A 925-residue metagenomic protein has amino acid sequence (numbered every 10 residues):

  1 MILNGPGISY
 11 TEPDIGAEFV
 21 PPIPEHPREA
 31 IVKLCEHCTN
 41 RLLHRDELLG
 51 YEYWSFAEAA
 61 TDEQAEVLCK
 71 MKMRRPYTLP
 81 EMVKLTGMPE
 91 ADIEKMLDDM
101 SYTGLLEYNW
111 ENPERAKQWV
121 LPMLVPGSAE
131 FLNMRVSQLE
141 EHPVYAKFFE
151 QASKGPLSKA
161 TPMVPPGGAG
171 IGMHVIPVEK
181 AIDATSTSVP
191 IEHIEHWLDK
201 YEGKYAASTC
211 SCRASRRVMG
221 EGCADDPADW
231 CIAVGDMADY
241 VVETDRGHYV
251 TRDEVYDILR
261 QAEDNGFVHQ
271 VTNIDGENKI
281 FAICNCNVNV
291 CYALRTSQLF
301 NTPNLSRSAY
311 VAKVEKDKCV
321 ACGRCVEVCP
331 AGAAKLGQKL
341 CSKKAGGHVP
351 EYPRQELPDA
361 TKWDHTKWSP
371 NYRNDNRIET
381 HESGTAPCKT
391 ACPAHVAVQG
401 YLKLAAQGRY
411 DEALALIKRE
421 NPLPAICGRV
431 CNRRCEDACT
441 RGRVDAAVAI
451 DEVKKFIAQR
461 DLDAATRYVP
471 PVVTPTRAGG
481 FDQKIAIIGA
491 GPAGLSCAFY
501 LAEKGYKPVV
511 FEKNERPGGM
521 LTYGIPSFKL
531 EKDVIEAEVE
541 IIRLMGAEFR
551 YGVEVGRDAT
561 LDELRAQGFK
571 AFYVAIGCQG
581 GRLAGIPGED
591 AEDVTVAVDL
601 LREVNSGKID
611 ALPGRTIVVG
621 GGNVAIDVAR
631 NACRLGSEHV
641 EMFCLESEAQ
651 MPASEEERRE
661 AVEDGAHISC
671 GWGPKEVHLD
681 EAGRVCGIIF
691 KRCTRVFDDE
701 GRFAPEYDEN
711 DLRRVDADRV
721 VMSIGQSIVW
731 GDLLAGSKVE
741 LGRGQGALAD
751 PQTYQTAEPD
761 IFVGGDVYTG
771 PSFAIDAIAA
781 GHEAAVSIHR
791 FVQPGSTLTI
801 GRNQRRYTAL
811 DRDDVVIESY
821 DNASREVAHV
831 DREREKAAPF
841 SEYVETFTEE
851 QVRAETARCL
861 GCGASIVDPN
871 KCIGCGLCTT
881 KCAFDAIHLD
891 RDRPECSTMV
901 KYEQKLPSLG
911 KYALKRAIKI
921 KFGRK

Functional and structural regions predicted by a protein language model:
K33-C35, F56-A57, H196-D199, G203-V320 (+13 more regions): Ferredoxin-type iron-sulfur electron-transfer modules and their immediate structural context
R74-T86: Short acidic, hydrophobic short linear motifs in intrinsically disordered regions
T86-Y102: Short amphipathic alpha-helical interaction segments
S101-N112, A334-K335, I887: A short, conserved structural fragment
R115-K154: Short, amphipathic alpha-helical interaction segments positioned at domain boundaries
V396-Q399, A405-A406, A447-D451, I487-V555 (+5 more regions): Beta1-alpha1 glycine-rich phosphate/pyrophosphate-binding loop at the start of Rossmann-like nucleotide-binding domains
I457-A478, K504, A537-D558, G581-L635 (+1 more regions): Glycine-rich dinucleotide-binding loop and its adjacent helix/turn
D533-R582, T595-L612, R634-G744: A Rossmann-like FAD-binding core segment of flavoenzymes
